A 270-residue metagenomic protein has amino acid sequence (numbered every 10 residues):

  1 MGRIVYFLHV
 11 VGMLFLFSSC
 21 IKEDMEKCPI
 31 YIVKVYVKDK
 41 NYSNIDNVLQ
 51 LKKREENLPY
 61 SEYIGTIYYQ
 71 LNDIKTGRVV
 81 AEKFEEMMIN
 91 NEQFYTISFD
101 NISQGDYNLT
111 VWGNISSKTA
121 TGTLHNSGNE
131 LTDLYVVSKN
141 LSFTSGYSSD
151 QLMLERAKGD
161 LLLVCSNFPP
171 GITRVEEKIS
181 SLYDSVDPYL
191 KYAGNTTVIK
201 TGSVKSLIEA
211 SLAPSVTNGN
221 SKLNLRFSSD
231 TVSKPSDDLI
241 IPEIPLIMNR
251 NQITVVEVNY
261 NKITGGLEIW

Functional and structural regions predicted by a protein language model:
M1-S18: Sec-dependent bacterial lipoprotein signal peptides
L14-V48, N251: Bacterial Sec-dependent N-terminal signal peptides
K27-V35, G65-I67, Y107, G159-L161: Short structural boundary motif marking the start of a folded domain
V37-S61, V164-G171: Structural motif
L58-T119, T173-Q252: Tryptophan-paired
N108-S142: Hydrophobic alpha-helical segments and helix pairs
G128-A157, D237-W270: Extracellular beta-sheet/turn segments enriched in Thr/Pro/Gly and aliphatic residues
R156-V175, Y183: Surface-exposed interaction/gating patches
